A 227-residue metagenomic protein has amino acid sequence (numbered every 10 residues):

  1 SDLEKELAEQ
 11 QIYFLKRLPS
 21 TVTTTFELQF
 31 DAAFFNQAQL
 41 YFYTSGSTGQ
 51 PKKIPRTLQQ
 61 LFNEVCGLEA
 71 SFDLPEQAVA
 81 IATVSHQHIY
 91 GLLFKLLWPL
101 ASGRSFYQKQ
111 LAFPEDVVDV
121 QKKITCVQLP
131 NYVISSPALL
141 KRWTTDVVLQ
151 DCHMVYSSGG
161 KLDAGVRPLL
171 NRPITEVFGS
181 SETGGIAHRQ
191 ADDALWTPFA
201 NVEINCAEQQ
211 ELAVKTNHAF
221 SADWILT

Functional and structural regions predicted by a protein language model:
S1, Y13-R17, K52-P55, R104-A112: Short beta-strand->loop structural element characteristic of the AMP-binding/adenylate-forming
S1-T24, L28, C126, A138: Structural core segment of the AMP-binding/adenylate-forming
S20-Y43, L74-V79: Conserved pre-ATP/AMP-binding loop-to-beta segment of ANL
Q39-C66: Conserved AMP-binding A3 loop
T44-S47, A80, L92, V133 (+2 more regions): Conserved S/T- and glycine-rich ATP-binding loop of Class I adenylate-forming
R56-S71, P75, V79-R142: AMP-binding/adenylate-forming
Y132, K141-A194, E203: Gly/Ser/Thr-rich phosphate-binding loop
A207-T227: Conserved ATP-binding/catalytic segment of the ANL
